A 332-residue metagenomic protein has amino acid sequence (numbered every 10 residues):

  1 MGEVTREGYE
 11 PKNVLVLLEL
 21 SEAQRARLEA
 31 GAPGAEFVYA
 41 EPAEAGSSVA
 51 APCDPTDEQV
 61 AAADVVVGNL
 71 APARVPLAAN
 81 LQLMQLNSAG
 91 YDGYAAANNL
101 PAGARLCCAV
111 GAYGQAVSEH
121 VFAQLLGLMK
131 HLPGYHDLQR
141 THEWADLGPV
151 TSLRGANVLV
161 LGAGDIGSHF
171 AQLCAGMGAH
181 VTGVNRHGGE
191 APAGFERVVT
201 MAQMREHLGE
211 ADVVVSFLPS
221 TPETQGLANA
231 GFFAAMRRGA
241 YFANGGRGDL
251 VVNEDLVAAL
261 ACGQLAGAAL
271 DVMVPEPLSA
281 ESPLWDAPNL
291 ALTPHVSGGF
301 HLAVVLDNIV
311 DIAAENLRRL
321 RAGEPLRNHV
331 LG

Functional and structural regions predicted by a protein language model:
M1-V65: N-terminal glycine-/charge-rich "phosphate-binding" loop or analogous flexible N-terminal tail
G2-E3, C108, A112-H120, G134 (+1 more regions): C-terminal helix-to-coil terminal segments
P11, G103, R154-N157, G239: Phosphate-coordination loops involved in phosphoryl transfer and adenosine-cofactor binding
A26-A30, R74-A79, Y94-P101, G188-E196 (+1 more regions): Short loop/helix-cap segments at secondary-structure boundaries that form the rim of catalytic
A61-H136, L147-V150: Phosphate/diphosphate ligand-binding glycine-rich loop within oxidoreductases
V67-G68, L86, V215-S216, N244 (+1 more regions): Redox-cofactor binding/interface segments in oxidoreductases and associated redox assembly factors
Y135-H169: Glycine-rich NAD(P)-binding loop of Rossmann-like domains
H187-P283: Rossmann-like adenosine-cofactor binding region
